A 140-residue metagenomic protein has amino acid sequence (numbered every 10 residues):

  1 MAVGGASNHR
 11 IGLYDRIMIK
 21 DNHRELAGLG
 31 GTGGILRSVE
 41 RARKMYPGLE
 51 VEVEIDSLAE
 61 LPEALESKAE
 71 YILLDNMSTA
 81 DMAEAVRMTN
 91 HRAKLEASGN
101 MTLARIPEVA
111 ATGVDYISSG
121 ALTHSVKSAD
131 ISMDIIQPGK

Functional and structural regions predicted by a protein language model:
M1-D56, E60-S67, Y71, A83-M88 (+4 more regions): Acidic/glycine-rich phosphate/pyrophosphate-binding loops and surrounding catalytic core that coordinate Mg2+
N76, G99, G120-A121: Short secondary-structure boundary segments
S132-K140: Active-site loop ensemble at the mouth of alpha/beta enzyme cores that anchors a bound cofactor
